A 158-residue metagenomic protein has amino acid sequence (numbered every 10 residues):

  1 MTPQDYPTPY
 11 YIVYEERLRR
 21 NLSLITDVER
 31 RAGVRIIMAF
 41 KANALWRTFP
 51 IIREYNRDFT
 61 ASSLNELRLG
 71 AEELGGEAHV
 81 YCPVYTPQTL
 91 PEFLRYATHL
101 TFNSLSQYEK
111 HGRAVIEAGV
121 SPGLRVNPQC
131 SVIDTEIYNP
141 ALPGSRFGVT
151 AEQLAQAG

Functional and structural regions predicted by a protein language model:
M1-I12: Generic N-terminal amphipathic, Lys/Arg-enriched alpha-helix
P3-Q4, L22, I133-T135: Residue-level detector of functional hotspots within protein domains
N21-R31, L69: A short, N-terminal amphipathic alpha-helix
V34-G158: Active-site-proximal beta-alpha core segment in soluble small-molecule metabolic enzymes
